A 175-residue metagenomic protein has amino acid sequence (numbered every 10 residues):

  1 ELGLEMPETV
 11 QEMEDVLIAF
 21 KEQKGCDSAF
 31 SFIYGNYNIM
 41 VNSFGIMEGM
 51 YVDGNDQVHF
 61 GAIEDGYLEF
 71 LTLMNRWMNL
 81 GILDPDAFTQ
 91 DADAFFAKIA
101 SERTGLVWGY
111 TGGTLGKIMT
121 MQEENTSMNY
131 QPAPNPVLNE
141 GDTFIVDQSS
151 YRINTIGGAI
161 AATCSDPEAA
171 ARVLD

Functional and structural regions predicted by a protein language model:
E1-D175: Extracytoplasmic/secretory soluble proteins
